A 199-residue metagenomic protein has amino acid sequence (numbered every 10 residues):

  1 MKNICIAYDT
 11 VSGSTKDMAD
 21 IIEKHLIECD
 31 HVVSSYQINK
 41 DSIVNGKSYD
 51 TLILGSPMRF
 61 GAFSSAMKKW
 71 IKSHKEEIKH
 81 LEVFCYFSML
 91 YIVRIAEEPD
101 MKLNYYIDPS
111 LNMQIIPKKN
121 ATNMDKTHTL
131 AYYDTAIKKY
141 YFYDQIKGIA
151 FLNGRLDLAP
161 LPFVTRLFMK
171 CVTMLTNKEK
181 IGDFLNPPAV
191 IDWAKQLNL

Functional and structural regions predicted by a protein language model:
K2-I27: N-terminal beta1-alpha1 ligand-phosphate binding loop
D9-G13, K40, P57, G61: Short, surface-exposed acidic/glycine-rich loop or hinge patches that mediate macromolecular interfaces
S12, D41-I43, Y91, D157: Surface-exposed, flexible loop/turn segments at secondary-structure boundaries
H25-C29, S34, S48-T51, R59-L199: FMN-binding flavodoxin-like domain, especially the glycine-rich phosphate-binding loop
H31-I43: A short, well-structured beta->alpha microelement
L54: Redox-cofactor binding/interface segments in oxidoreductases and associated redox assembly factors
